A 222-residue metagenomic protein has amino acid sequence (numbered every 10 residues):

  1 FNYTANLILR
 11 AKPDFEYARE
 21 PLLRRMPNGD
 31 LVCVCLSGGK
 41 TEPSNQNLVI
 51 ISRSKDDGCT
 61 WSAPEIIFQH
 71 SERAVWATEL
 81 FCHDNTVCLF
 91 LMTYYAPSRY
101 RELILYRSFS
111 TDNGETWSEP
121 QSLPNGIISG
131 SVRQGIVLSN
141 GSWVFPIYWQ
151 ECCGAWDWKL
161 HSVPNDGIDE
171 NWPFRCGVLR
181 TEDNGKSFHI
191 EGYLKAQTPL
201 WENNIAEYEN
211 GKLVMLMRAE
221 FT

Functional and structural regions predicted by a protein language model:
F1-T222: Asp-box/BNR beta-propeller blade signature and adjacent active/binding-site loops in extracellular glycan-interacting
